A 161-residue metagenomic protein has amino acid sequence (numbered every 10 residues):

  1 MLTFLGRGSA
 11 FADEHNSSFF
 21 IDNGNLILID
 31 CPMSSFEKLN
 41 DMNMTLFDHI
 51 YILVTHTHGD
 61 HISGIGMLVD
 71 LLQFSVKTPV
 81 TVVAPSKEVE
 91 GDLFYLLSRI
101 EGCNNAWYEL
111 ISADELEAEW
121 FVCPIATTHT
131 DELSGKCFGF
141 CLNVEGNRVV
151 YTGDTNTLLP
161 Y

Functional and structural regions predicted by a protein language model:
M1-M44, I111-P160: Core dinuclear metal-dependent hydrolase active-site scaffold
G6, A84-S86: Short beta-strand/turn micro-motifs composed of small residues that flank or help shape donor/cofactor-binding pockets
P32, S86-K87: Short strand-turn motif at the edge of the Rossmann-like AdoMet-binding core
S34-V83: Active-site metal-binding motif and surrounding structural segment of the metallo-beta-lactamase
L39, I65-L68, D92-L97, Y161: Hydrophobic packing residues within well-ordered alpha-helices of enzyme cores
L46, V76, G102-N104, L116 (+1 more regions): Short, structurally constrained coil/turn elements that cap an alpha-helix or connect an alpha-helix to the following
G59-D60, K87-G91, H129: A short acidic, glycine/proline-enriched capping/turn motif at secondary-structure boundaries, especially helix N-cap
V76-V80, K87-E109: Active-site neighborhood of divalent metal-dependent phosphoester bond hydrolases
